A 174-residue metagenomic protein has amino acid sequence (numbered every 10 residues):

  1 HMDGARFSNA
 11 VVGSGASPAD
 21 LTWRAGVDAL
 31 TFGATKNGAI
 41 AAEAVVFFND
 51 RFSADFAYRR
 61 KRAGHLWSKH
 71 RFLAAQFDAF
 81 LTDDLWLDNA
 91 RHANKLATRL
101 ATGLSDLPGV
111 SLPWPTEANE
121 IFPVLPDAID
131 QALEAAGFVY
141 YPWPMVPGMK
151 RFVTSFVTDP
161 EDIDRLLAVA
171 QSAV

Functional and structural regions predicted by a protein language model:
H1-A136, P142-M149, V153-T158, D162 (+1 more regions): Conserved PLP-enzyme active-site core in the AAT-like
